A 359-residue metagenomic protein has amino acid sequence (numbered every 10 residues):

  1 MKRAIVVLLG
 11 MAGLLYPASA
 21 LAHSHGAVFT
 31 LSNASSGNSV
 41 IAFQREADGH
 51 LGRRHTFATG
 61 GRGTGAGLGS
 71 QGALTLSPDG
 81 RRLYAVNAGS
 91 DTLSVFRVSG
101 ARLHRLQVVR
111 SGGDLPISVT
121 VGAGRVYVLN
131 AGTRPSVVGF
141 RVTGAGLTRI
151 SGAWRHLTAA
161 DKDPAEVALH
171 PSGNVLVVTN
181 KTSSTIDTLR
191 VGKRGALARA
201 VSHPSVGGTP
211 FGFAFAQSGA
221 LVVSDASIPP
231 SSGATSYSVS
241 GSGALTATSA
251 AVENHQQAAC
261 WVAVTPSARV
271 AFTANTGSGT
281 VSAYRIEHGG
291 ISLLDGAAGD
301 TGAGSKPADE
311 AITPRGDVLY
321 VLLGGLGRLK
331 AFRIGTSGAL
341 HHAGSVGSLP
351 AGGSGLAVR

Functional and structural regions predicted by a protein language model:
H23, G60-P78, S111-R125, H156-V175 (+5 more regions): Beta-rich, blade/repeat-based domains predominating in secreted/periplasmic proteins but also intracellular
T30, A85, V128, V177-V178 (+3 more regions): Residue position within the beta-strands of beta-propeller blades
N33-S35, R45, A88, A131-T133 (+9 more regions): Short loop/turn segments immediately following the C-termini of beta-strands
G37-I41, T92, S136-V138, T185-T188 (+3 more regions): Structural motif
A42-H50, V95-R102, R141-T148, L189-A196 (+3 more regions): Short loop/turn segments immediately following beta-strands, especially the blade-tip and inter-blade linker loops
R53-G65, R102-R110, S151-L157, A198-P204 (+3 more regions): A short beta-strand motif characteristic of beta-propeller blades
G324-R359: Blade-level signature of beta-propeller repeat domains, shared across WD40, Kelch, NHL, RCC1 and BNR/Asp-box propellers
